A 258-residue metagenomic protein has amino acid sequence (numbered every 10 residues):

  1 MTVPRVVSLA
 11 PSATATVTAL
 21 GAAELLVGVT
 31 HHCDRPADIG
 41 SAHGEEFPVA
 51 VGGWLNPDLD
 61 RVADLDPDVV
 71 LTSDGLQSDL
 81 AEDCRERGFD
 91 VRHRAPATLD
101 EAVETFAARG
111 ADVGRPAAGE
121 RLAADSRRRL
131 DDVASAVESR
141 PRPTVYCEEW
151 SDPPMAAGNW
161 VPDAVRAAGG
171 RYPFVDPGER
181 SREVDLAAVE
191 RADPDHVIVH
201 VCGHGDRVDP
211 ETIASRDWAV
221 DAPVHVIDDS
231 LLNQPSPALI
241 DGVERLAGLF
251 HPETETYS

Functional and structural regions predicted by a protein language model:
M1-S258: N-terminal ligand-binding lobe of clamshell/alpha-beta domains
